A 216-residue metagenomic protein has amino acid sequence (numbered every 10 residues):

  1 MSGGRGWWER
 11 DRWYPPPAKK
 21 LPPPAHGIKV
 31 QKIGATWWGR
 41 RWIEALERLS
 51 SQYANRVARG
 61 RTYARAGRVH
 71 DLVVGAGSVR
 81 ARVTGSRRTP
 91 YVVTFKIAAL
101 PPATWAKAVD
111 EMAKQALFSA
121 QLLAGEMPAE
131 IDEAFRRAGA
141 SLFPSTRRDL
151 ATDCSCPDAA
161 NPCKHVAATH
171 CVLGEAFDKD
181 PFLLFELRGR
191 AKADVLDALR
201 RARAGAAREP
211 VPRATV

Functional and structural regions predicted by a protein language model:
M1-V216: Long, low-complexity, compositionally biased intrinsically disordered regions
